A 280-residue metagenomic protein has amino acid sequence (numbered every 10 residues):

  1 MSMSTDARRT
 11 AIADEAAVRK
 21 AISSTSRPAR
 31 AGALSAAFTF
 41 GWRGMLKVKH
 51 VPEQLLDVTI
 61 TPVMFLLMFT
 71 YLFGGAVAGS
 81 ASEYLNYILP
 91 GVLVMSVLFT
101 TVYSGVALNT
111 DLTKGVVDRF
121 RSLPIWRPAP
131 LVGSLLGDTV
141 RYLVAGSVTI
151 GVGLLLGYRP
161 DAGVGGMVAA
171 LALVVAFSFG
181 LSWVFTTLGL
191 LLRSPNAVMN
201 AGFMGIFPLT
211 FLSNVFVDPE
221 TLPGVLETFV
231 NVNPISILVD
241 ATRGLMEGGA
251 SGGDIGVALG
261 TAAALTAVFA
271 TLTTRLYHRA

Functional and structural regions predicted by a protein language model:
S2-A280: Hydrophobic transmembrane alpha-helices and immediately adjacent juxtamembrane helices of multi-pass inner-membrane
